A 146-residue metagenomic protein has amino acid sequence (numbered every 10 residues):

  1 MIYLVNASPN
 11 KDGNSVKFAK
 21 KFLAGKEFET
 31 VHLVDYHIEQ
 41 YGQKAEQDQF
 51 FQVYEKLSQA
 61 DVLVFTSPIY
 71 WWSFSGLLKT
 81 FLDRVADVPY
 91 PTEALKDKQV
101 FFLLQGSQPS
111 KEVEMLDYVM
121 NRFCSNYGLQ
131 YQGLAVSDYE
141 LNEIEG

Functional and structural regions predicted by a protein language model:
M1-P91, Y118-E145: N-terminal beta1-alpha1-beta2 submodule of the flavodoxin-like/Rossmannoid cofactor-binding fold
L4, F102-L103: Short hydrophobic beta-strand segments
L95-Q99: A short helix->loop->beta-strand "cap" motif at the edges of active sites that frequently abuts
L103-V113: Phosphate-binding/catalytic loops
